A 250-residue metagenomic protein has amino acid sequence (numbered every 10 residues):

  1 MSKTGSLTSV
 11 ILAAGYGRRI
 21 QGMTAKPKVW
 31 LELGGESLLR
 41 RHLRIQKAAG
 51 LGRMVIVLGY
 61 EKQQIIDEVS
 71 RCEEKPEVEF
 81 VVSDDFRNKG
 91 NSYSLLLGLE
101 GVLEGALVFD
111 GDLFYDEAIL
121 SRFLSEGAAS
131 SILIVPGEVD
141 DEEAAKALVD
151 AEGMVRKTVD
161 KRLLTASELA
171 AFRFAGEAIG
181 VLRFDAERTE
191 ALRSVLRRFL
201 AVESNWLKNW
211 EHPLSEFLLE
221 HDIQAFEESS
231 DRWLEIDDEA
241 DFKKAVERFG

Functional and structural regions predicted by a protein language model:
M1-M23: N-terminal nucleotide-binding beta1-loop-alpha1 segment
S2-S9, A175-G250: Conserved alpha/beta core of the MobA/IspD/sugar-nucleotide pyrophosphorylase nucleotidyltransferase superfamily
S2-V10, E36-A106, V202: Conserved N-terminal catalytic core of the sugar/cofactor nucleotidyltransferase
R19, R41, Q64-D67, L97 (+5 more regions): Phosphate- and divalent-cation-binding pockets in alpha/beta enzyme and binding domains that engage nucleotide-derived
A25-R41: Short catalytic helix/loop segments, enriched in acidic residues and glycine and frequently bearing histidine
V29, E77-E79, M154, D222-Q224: Conserved beta-strand segments of alpha/beta enzyme cores
E73-A151: Conserved beta-loop-beta/alpha segment of the NTase-like Rossmann-fold superfamily that binds/positions NTPs
D116-F199: Conserved core of the sugar-phosphate nucleotidyltransferase
